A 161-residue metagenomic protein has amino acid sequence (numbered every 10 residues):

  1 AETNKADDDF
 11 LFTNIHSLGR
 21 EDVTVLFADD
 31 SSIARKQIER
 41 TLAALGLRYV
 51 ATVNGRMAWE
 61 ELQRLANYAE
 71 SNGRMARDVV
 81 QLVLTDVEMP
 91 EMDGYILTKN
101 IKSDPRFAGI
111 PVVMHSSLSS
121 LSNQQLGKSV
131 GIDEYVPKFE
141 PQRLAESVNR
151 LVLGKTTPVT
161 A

Functional and structural regions predicted by a protein language model:
A1-T24, E39, L45, Q63-V79 (+1 more regions): Non-catalytic signal-transmission and effector/linker regions of two-component phosphorelay proteins
D22-S32, I38-L42, Y49, V83: Conserved acidic segment of CheY-like receiver
G46-N54, E61-L62: Short hydrophobic/Thr-rich beta-strand motif most characteristic of the beta2 strand and flanking loop of CheY-like
N54-M57, D78, D93-L97: Acidic catalytic/metal-coordinating carboxylates
E60, Y95-A108: Short amphipathic alpha-helix used as the core "switch/output" element in two-component signaling
M89: Receiver (REC) domain active-site loop signature in two-component systems and cognate sites in sensor histidine kinases
I96, L118-K138, Q142-R150: Alpha4 helix (beta4-alpha4-beta5 surface) of REC/receiver domains from two-component response regulators
